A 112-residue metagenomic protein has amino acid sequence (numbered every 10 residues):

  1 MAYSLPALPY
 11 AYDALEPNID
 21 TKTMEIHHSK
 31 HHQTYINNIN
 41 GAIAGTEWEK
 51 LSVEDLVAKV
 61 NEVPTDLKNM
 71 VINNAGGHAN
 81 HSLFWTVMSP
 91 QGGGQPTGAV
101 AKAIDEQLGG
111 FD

Functional and structural regions predicted by a protein language model:
M1-D112: Feature for soluble, non-membrane regions of globular proteins
